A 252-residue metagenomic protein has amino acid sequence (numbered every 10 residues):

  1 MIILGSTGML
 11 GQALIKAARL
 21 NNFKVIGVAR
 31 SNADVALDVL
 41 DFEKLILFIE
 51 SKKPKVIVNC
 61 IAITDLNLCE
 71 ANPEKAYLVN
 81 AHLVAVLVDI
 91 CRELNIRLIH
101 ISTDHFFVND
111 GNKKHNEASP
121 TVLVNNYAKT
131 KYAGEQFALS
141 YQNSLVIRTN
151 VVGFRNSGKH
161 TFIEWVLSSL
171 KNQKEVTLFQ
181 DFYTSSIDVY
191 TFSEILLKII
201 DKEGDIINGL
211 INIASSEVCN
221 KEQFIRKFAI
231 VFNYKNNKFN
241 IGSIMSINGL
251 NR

Functional and structural regions predicted by a protein language model:
M1-L20: N-terminal Rossmann NAD(P)H-binding glycine-rich loop of SDR-like oxidoreductase domains
L4, V28, C60-I61, L98-D104 (+1 more regions): SDR active-site strand-loop-helix element
I26-L45: Adenosine-cofactor binding site in Rossmann-like domains, unifying the SAM/SAH pocket of S-adenosylmethionine-dependent
V39-V79: NAD(P)H-binding glycine-rich loop region in Rossmannoid oxidoreductase-like domains and their noncatalytic homologs
A71-I99: NAD(P)-cofactor binding segment of oxidoreductase domains
L78, H82-L83, F106-I147, V151-F154: Catalytic helix-loop patch of NAD(P)-dependent Rossmann-fold dehydrogenases
Q136-T184, Y190-K198: NAD(P)-dependent short-chain dehydrogenase/reductase
I195, K202-N251: Mid/C-terminal beta-alpha module of Rossmann-like enzyme folds, strongest in SDR-family dehydrogenases/epimerases
